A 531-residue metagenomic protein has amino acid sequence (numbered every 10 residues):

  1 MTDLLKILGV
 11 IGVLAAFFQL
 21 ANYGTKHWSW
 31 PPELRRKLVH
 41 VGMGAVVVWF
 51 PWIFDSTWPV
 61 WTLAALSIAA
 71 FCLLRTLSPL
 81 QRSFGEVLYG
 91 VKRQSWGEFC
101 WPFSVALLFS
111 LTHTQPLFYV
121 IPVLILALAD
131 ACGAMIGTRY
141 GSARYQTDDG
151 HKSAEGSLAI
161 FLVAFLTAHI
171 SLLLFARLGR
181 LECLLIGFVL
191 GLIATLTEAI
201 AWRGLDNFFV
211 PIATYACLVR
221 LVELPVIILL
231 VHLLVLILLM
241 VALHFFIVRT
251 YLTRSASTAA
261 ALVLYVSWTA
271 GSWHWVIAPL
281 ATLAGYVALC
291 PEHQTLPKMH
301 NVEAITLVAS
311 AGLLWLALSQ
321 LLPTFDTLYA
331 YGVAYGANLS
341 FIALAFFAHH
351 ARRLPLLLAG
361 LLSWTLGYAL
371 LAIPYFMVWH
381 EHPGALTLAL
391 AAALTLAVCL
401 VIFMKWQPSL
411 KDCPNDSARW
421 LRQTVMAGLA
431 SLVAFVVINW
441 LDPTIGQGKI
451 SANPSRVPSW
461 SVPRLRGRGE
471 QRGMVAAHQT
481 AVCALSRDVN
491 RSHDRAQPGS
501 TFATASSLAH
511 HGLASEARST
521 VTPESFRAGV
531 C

Functional and structural regions predicted by a protein language model:
M1-S29, L34-R82, V91, S95-T147 (+4 more regions): Hydrophobic alpha-helical transmembrane segments
E86: Glycine/small-residue-rich loop that forms an oxyanion/phosphate-binding "nest" at active or ligand-binding sites
L513, A517-R518: Short, low-complexity intrinsically disordered segments enriched in A/P/G/S/L with frequent Arg, especially at protein
F526-V530: Short, intrinsically disordered C-terminal tails of secreted or membrane-associated proteins
